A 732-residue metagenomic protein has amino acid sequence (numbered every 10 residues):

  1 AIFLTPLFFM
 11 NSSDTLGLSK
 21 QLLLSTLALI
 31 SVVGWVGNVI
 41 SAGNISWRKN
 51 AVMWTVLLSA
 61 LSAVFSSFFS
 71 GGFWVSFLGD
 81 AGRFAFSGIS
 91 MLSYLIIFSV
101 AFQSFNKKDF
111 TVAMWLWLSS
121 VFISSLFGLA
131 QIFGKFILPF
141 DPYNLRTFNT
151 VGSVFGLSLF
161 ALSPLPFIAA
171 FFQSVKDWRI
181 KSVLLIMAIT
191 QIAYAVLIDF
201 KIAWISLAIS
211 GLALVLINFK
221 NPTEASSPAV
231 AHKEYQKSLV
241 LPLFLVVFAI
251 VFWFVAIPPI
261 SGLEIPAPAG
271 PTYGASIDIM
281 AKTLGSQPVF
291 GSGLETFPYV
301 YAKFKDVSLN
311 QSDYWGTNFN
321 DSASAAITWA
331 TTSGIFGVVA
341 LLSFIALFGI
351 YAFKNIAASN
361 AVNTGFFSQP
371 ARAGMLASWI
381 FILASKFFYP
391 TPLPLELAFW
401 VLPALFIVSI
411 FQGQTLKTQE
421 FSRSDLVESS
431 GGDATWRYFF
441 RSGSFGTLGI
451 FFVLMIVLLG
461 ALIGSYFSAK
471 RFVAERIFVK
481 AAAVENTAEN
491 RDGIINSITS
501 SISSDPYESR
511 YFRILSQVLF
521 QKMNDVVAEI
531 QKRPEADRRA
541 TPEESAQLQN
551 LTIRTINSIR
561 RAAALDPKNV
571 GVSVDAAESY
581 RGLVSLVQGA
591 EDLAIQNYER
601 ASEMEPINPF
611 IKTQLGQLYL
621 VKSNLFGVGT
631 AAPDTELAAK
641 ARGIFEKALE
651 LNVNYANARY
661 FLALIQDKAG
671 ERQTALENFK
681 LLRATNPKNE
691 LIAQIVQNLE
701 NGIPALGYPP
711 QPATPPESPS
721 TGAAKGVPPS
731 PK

Functional and structural regions predicted by a protein language model:
A1-F8, S25-V36, L57-S67, G88-Q103 (+5 more regions): Alpha-helical transmembrane segments of multi-pass inner-membrane proteins
A1-R83, I96, V100-S119, A170-M187 (+5 more regions): Transmembrane signal-anchor hairpin modules in multi-pass inner-membrane enzymes, especially those that act on
Q131, F136-F148, A267-G270, D278-I279 (+3 more regions): Interfacial juxtamembrane loops and adjacent helix segments that form the catalytic/substrate-binding surfaces
Y466-N486, S503-E543, L565-V584, E605-G629 (+3 more regions): Amphipathic alpha-helical repeat scaffolds of TPR domains
S503, A563-A564, E599-E603, E646-E650 (+1 more regions): Conserved structural position within tetratricopeptide repeats
K668, Q673-K732: Terminal, low-structured helical/coil segments at or just beyond the last alpha-helical repeat
